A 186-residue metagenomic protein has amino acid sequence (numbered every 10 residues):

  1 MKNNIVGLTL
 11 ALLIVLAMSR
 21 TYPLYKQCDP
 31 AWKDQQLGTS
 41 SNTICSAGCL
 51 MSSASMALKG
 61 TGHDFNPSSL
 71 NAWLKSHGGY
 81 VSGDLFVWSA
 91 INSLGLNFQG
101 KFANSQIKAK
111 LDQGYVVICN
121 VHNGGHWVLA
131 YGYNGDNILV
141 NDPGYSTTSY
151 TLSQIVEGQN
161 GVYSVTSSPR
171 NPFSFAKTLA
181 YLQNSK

Functional and structural regions predicted by a protein language model:
M1-N4: Positively charged n-region of N-terminal signal peptides that target proteins for export
G7-L8, L12-G78, A176-N184: Active-site-adjacent structural segments surrounding the nucleophilic cysteine of cysteine proteases and isopeptidases
V15-M18, V121-G125, S167-P169, L182-K186: Short, flexible beta-strand-to-coil junctions
P23, N66, V87, Y150-T151: Short, solvent-exposed coil/turn linker segments
S46, L111-G114, Y133-K186: Noncatalytic regulatory segments and standalone regulatory/sensor domains
M56, H63-F65, S76-V81, N104-S105 (+3 more regions): Solvent-exposed loop/turn segments at secondary-structure junctions within structured extracellular/periplasmic domains
L70-W73, I107, I155: Hydrophobic/aromatic residues in well-formed alpha-helices
G78-G132: ...with weaker cross-activation on analogous glycine-rich loops/strands in unrelated enzymes
